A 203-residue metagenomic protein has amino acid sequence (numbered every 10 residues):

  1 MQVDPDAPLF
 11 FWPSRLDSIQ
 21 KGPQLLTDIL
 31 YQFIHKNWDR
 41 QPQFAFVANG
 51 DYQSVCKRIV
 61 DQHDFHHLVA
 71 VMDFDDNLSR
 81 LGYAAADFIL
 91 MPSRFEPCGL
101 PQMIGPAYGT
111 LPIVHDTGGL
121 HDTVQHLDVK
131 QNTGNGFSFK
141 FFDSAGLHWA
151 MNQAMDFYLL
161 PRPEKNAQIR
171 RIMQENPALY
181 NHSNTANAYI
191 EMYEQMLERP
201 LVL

Functional and structural regions predicted by a protein language model:
D4-Q20: Conserved donor-binding/catalytic core segment of Leloir-type glycosyltransferases
F10, L26-T27, F44, Y189: A structural motif in glycosyltransferase catalytic domains
S18-Y31: A conserved mid-protein helix/loop that constitutes part of the nucleotide-sugar donor-binding site
K21-P23, G99, N181: Active-site helix-initiating loop/hinge in glycosyltransferases
N37-L81, S138: Nucleotide-activated donor-binding/catalytic signature segment of Leloir-type glycosyltransferases, i.e., the conserved
D76, L81-L179: Catalytic binding pocket for nucleotide-activated donors in carbohydrate/polymer assembly enzymes
H182-L203: C-terminal alpha-helical cap of glycosyltransferases
